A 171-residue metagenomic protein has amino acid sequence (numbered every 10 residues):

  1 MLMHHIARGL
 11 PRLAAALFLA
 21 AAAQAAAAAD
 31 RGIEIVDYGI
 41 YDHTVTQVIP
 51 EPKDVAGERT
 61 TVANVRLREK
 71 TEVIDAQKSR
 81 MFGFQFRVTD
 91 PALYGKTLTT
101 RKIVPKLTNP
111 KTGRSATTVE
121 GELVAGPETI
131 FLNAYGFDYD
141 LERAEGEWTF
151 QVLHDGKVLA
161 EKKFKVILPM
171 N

Functional and structural regions predicted by a protein language model:
M1-L2, W148: Intrinsic disorder/low-complexity signature
L2-A14: Bacterial N-terminal signal peptides that target proteins for export
A20-A25: N-terminal signal peptide c-region/cleavage motif recognized by signal peptidases
A29-E145, Q151-M170: Contiguous segments within soluble domain cores/interaction surfaces
